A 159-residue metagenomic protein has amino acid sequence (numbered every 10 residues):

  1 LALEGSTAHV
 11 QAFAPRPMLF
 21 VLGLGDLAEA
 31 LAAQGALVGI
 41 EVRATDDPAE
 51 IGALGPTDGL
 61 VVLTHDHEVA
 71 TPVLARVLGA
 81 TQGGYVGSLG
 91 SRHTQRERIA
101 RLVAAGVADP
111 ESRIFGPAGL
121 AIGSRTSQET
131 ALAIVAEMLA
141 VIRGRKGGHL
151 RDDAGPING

Functional and structural regions predicted by a protein language model:
L1-D46, E50-T57, L102, V141 (+1 more regions): Segments forming oxygen-rich coordination pockets for charged ligands
F20, R43, G59-V61, G87 (+1 more regions): Hydrophobic/aromatic beta-strand patches that form the interior of the parallel beta-sheet core in alpha/beta enzyme
L24, A28, D66-H67, Q95 (+1 more regions): Generic structural signal for well-ordered, non-membrane alpha-helical segments in soluble metabolic enzymes
L24, D46-D47, T64-D66, P117-A118: Fold-independent oxyanion-binding glycine-rich loops and adjacent beta-strand/coil segments at enzyme active sites
A33, L37, A75, G79 (+3 more regions): Short, well-ordered alpha-helices that flank and scaffold nucleotide-derived cofactor binding pockets
G52-E97: Rossmann-like adenosine-cofactor binding region
G83, L89-G159: Adenosine-phosphate binding glycine-rich loop
